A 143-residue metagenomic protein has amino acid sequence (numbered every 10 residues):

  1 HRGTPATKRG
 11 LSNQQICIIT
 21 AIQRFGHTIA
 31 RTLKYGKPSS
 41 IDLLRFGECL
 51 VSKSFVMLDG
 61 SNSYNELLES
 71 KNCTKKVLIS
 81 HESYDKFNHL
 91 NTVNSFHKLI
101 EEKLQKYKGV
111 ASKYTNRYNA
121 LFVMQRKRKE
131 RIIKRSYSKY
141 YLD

Functional and structural regions predicted by a protein language model:
H1-D143: Residue-level recognition of single "structural anchor" positions that define or cap local secondary structure
